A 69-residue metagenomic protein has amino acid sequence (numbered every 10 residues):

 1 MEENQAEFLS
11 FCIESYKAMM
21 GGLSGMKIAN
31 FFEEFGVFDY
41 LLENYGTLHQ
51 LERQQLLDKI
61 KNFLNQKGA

Functional and structural regions predicted by a protein language model:
M1-A69: C-terminal alpha-helical interaction appendages
